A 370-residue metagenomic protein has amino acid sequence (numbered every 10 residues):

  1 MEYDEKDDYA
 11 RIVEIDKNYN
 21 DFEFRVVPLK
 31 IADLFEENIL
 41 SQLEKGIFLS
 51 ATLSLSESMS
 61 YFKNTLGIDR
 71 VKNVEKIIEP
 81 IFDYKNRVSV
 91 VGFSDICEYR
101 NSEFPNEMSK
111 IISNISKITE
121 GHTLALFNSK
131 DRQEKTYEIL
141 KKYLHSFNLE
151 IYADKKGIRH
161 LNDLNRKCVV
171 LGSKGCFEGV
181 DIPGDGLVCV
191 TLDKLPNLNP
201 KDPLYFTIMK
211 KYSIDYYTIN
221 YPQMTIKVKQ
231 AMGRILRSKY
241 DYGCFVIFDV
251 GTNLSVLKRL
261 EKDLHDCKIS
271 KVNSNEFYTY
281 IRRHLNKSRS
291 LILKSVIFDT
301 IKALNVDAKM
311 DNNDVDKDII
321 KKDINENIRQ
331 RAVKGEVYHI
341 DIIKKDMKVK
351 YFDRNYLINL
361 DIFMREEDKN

Functional and structural regions predicted by a protein language model:
M1-N313, V337: ASCE RecA-like P-loop NTPase motor cores that couple ATP hydrolysis to mechanical translocation on nucleic acids
L293-K345, K350-L357, I362: Non-catalytic terminal extensions of ATP-dependent helicases
K369-N370: Short Cys/His-based metal-binding microdomains
